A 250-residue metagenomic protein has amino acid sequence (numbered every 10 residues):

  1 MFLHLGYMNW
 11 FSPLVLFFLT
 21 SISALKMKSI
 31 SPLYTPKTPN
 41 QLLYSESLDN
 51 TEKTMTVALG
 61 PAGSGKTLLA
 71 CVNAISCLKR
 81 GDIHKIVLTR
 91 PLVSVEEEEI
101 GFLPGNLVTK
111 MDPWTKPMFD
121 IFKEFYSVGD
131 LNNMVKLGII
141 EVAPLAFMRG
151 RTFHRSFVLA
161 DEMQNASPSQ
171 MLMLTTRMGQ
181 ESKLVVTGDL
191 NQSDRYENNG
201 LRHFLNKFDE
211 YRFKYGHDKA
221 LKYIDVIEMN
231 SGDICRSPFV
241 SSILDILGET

Functional and structural regions predicted by a protein language model:
F2-F18, A24: N-terminal chloroplast transit peptides
K28-S47, E52-A160, Q164-T250: Conserved helicase motor core of SF1/SF2 NTP-dependent helicases
